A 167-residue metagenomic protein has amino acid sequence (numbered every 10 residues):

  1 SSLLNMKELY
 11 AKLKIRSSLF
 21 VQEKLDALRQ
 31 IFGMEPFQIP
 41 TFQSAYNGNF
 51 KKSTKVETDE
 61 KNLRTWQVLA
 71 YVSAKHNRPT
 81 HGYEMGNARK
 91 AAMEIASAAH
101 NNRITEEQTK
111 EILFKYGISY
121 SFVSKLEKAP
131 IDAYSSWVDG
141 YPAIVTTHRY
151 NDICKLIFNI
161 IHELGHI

Functional and structural regions predicted by a protein language model:
S1, F42-I167: Conserved binding/catalytic microenvironments
S1-N62: N-terminal low-structure segments adjacent to metalloprotease catalytic domains across cellular compartments
